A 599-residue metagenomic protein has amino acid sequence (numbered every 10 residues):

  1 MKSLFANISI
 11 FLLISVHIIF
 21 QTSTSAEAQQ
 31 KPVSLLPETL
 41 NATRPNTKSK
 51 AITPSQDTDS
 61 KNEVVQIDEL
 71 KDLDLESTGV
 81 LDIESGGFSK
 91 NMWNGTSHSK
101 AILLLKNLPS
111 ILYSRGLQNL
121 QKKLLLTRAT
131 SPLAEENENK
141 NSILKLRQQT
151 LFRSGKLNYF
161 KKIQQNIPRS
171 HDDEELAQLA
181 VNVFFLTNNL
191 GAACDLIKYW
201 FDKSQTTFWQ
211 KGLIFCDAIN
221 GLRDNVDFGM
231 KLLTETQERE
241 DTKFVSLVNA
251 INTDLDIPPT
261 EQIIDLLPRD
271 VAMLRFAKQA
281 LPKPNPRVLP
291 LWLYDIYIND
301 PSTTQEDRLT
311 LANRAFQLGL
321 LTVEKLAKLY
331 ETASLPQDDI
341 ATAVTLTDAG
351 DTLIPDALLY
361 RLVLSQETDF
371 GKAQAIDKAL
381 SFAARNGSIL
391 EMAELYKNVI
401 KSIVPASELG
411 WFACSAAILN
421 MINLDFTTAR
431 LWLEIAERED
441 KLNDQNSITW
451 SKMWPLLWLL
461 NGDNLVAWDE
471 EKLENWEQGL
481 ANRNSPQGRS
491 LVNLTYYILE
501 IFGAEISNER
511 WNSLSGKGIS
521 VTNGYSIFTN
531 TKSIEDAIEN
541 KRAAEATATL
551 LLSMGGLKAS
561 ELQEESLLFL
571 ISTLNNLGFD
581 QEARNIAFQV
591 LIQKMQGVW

Functional and structural regions predicted by a protein language model:
E27-E138, L311-L346: Long, acidic/serine-threonine-rich intrinsically disordered regions with weak helical/coil propensity that act as
G87-T96, P109-S110, L125-E136, Q164-D172 (+18 more regions): Solenoid-like repeat scaffolds
E136-L144, R169-L179, K203-G212, R239-V245 (+13 more regions): Generic helix N-cap/helix-start motif at coil->alpha-helix transitions
T150, L179-F184, C216-D217, L419 (+1 more regions): Residue-level signature for tetratricopeptide repeat
S154, T187-N188, N220-G221, N423 (+1 more regions): Structural motif corresponding to the intra-repeat A-B loop/turn of tetratricopeptide repeats
L157-F160, L190-C194, R223-G229, M392 (+2 more regions): Solenoid-repeat scaffolds in large eukaryotic assemblies
A192-L289, S447-I448, K452, L465-A467: Extended amphipathic alpha-helical segments with heptad-repeat/coiled-coil character used for oligomerization, fusion
A277-G462: Extended alpha-helical solenoid scaffold regions that build the rod-like backbones of large eukaryotic assemblies
